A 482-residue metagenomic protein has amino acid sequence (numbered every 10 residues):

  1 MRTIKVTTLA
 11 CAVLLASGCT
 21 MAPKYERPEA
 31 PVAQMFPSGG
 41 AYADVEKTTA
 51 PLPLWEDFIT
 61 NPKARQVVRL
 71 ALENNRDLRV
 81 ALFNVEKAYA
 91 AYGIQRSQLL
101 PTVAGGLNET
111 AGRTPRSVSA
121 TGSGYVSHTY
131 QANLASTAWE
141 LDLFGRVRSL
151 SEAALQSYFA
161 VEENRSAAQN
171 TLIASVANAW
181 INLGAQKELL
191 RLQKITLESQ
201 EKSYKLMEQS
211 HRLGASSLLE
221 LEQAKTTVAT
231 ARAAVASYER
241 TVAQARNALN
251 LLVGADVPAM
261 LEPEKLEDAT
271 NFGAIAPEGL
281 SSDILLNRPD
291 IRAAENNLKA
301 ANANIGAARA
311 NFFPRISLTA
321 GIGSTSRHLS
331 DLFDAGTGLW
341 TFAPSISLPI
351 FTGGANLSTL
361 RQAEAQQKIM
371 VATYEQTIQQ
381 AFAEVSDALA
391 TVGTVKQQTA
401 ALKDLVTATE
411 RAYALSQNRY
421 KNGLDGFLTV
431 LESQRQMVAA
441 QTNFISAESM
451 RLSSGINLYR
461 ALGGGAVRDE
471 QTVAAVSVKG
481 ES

Functional and structural regions predicted by a protein language model:
R2-E73, L155, E239-L286, R292 (+3 more regions): Terminal intrinsically disordered/low-complexity segments used for targeting and assembly
T20-S175, I316-A320, A343, I350-L360: Short flexible linkers and secondary-structure junctions
R79-V80, R96-S97, L141-Q169, L219 (+6 more regions): Sec/SRP-type N-terminal targeting helices
V85-K87, Y92, E109, S151 (+25 more regions): Heptad-repeat amphipathic alpha-helical coiled-coil interaction surface used for oligomerization/assembly
G106-G112, S210, T227, N311 (+2 more regions): Outer-membrane beta-barrel pore domains and translocons
G124-H128, G336-G338, A439: Short sequence motifs at beta-strands and strand-loop junctions characteristic of Gram-negative outer-membrane
V147, E163-L280, T391, V395 (+2 more regions): Periplasmic alpha-helical coiled-coil/stalk elements that build and connect Gram-negative outer-membrane
H211-A215, Y420-L424, A461-G465: A short glycine-centered flexible hinge/capping loop motif at secondary-structure junctions
